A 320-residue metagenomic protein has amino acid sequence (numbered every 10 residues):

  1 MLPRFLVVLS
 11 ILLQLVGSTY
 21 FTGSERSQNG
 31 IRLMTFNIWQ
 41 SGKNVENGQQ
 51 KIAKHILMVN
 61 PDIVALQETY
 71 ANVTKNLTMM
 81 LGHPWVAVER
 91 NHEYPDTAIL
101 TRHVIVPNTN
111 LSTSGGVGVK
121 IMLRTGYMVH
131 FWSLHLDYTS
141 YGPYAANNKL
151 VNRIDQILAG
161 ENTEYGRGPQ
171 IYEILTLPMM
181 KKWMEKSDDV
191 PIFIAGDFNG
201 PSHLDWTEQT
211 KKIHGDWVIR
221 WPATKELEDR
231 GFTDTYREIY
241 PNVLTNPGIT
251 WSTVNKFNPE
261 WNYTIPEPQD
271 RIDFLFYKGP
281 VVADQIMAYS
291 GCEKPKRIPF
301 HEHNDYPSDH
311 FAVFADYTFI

Functional and structural regions predicted by a protein language model:
P3-S18: Cleavable N-terminal signal peptides of Sec/SRP-targeted secreted and luminal proteins
S10, T19-K54, I99-I320: Active-site regions of metal-assisted phosphoester/phosphodiester hydrolases, unifying DNase/endonuclease modules
S41-N44, Q67, A71-N72: Extracytoplasmic low-complexity repetitive segments enriched in small/polar residues
H55-T69: Proline-aspartate-enriched helix->loop->beta-strand connector
N72-K75, T97: Short, well-ordered alpha-helical microsegments
K75-M79, D205-E208: Short amphipathic alpha-helical segments
M80-H83, R230-G231: Short, structured coil segments at secondary-structure junctions
W85-A98: A short, structured active-site edge motif that brings together acidic residues
